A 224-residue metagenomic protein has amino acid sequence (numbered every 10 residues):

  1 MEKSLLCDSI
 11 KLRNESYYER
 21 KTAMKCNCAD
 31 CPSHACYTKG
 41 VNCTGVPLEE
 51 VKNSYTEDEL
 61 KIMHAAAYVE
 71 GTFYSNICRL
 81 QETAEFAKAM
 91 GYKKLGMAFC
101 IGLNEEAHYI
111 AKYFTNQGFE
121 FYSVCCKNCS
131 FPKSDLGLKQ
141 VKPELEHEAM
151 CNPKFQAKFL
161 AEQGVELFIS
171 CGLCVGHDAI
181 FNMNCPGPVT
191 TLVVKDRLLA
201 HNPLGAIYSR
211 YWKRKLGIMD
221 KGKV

Functional and structural regions predicted by a protein language model:
M1-T22: N-terminal amphipathic/basic-hydrophobic helices that include classical n-h-c signal peptides and signal-anchor
T22-K94, I101-E105: Electropositive, gly/pro-rich neighborhoods at or near active sites that engage anionic ligands
Y92-F99, Y122-K127, L167-C171: Short glycine-rich or small-residue beta-strand-to-loop segments that form or flank ligand, phosphate, metal/Fe-S
E106, I110-Q156: Long, charge-dense
E106-Y113, D178-G187: Short Gly/Thr/Asp-enriched flexible loops that form oxyanion-binding sites at enzyme active sites
E120-K127, I180, N184-P203: Short, acidic/small-residue loops that bind anionic groups at enzyme active sites
M150-V165, L173-G176: A short, acidic, amphipathic alpha-helical segment used as a generic capping/interface helix at domain edges
T190-V224: C-terminal functional extensions of proteins
